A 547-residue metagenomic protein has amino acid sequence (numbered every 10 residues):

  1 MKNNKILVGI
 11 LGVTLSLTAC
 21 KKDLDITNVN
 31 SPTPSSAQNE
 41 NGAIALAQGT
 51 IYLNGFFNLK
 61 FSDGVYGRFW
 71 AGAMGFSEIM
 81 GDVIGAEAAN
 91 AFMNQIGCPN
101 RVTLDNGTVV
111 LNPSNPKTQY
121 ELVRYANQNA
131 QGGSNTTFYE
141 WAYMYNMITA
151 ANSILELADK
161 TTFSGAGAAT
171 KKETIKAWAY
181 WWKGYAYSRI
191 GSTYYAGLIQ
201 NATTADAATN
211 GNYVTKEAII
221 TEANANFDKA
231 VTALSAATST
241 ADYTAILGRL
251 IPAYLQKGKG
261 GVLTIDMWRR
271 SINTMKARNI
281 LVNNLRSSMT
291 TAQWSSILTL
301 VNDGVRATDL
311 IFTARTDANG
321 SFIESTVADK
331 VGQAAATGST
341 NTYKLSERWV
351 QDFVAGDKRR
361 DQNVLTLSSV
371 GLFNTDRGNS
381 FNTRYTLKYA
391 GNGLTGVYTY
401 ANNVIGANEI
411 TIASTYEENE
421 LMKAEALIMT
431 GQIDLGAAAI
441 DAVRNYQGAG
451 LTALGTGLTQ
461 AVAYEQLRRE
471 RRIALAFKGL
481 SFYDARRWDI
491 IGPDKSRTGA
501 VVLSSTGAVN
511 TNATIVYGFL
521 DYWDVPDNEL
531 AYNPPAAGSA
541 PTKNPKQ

Functional and structural regions predicted by a protein language model:
M1, C20-K22, A151, G184 (+1 more regions): Terminal processing/anchoring signals of secreted or surface-associated proteins and related intramolecular
M1-A19: Sec-dependent bacterial lipoprotein signal peptides
N3-N4, C20-P99, L451-T452, G457 (+3 more regions): Membrane-proximal, proline-rich intrinsically disordered regions
V83-V123: Mid-chain, structured segments of secreted extracytoplasmic proteins
G107-E418, M429-L435, Q460-V462, N544-Q547: Structured, solvent-exposed acidic/aromatic patches
I433-A449: Active/binding-pocket-proximal capping segment
R471-R487: Bilobed periplasmic-binding protein-like "clamshell/Venus-flytrap" ligand-binding domains
